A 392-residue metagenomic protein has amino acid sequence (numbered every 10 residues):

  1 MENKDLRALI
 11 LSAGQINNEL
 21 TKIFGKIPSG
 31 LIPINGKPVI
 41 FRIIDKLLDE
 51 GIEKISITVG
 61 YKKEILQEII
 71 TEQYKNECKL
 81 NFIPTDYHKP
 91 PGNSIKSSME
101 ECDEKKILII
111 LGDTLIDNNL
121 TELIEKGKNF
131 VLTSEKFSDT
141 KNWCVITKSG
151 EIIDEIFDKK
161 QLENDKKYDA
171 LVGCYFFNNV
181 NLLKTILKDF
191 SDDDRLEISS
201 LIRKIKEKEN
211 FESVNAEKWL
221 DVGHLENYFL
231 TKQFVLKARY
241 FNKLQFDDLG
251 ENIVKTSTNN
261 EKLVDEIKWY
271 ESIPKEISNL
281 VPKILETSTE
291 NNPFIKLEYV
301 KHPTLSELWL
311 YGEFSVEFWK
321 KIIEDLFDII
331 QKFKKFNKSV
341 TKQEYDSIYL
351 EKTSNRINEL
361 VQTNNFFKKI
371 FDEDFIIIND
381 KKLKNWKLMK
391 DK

Functional and structural regions predicted by a protein language model:
M1-K26: N-terminal nucleotide-binding beta1-loop-alpha1 segment
Y61-L80: Acidic donor-binding segment of Leloir-type glycosyltransferases
Y74-K148: Conserved beta-loop-beta/alpha segment of the NTase-like Rossmann-fold superfamily that binds/positions NTPs
E125, G150-T231, V235: Catalytic-core segments of class I nucleotidyltransferases/pyrophosphorylases that form NMP-activated intermediates
F241-S272, L305-G312: ATP-binding glycine-rich loop module of kinase domains
E276-S288: Conserved HxN/HPN-centered segment at the entrance to the catalytic loop of eukaryotic protein kinase-like domains
S278, S306-I370, D374, K382-K392: Conserved kinase catalytic-core helix
N292-T304: Conserved short submotifs of the Hanks-type protein kinase catalytic core that shape the nucleotide-binding pocket
